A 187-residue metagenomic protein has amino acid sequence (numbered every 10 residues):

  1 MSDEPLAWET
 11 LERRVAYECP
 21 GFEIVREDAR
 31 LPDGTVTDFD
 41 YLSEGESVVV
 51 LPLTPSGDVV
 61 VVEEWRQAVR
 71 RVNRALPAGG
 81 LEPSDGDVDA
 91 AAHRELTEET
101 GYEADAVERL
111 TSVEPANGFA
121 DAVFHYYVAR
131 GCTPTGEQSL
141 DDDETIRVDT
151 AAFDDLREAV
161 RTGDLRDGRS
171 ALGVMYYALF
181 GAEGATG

Functional and structural regions predicted by a protein language model:
S2-W8, V72, R109, N117-H125 (+2 more regions): Nudix hydrolase/Nudix homology domain
W8-V49, P55, E64: Acidic, metal-coordinating catalytic segment for phosphate/diphosphate chemistry, firing primarily on the Nudix
V15-P20, D85, E114-F124, A182: Acidic pyrophosphate-coordinating catalytic loop
R26-D28, P52, V128-R130, A152: Short, well-ordered beta-strand micro-motif
E46-A78: A glycine-rich, hydrophobic loop/mini-helix early in the fold
D58, T133-G136: Short helix-loop capping/hinge motifs at secondary-structure junctions, enriched in acidic/polar residues
L76-R109, Y127, D143, A152: The catalytic Nudix box helix
